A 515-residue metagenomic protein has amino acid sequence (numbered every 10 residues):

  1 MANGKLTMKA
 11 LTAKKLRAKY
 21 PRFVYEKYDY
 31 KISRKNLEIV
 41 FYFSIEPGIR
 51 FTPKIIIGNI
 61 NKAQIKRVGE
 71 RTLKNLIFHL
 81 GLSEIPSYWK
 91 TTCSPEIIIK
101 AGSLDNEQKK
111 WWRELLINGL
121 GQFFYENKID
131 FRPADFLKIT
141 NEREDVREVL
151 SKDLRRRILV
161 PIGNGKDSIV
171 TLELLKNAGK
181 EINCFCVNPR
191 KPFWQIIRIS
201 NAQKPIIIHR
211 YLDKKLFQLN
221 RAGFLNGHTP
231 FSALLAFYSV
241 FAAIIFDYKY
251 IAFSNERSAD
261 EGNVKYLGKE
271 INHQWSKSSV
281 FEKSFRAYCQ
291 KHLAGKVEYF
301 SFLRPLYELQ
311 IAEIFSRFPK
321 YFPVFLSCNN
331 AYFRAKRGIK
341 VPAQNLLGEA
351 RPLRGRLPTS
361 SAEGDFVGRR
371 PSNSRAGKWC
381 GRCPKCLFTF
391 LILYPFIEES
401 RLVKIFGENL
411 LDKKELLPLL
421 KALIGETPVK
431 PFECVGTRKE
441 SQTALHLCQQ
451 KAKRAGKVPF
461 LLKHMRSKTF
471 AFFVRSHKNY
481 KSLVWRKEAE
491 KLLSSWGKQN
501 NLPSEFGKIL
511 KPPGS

Functional and structural regions predicted by a protein language model:
M1-K5, E148, A335-A376, S515: Intrinsic disorder/low-complexity segments
A2-R157, I169, L174-D213, F224-L225 (+1 more regions): RNA-binding accessory domains that recognize and position tRNA/RNA substrates
L6-F41, E46-R50, G295, F300-F302 (+2 more regions): ATP/NTP-dependent adenylation/nucleotidyl-transfer catalytic domains that generate, transfer, or process NMP-activated
S87-I99, E126, A243-I251, L393-K404 (+1 more regions): Short helix-capping/linker segments at secondary-structure and domain boundaries
V170-L174, I196, I314, A343 (+2 more regions): A short acidic, amphipathic alpha-helical/loop segment
F185-A335: ATP-dependent adenylate-handling ligase core
